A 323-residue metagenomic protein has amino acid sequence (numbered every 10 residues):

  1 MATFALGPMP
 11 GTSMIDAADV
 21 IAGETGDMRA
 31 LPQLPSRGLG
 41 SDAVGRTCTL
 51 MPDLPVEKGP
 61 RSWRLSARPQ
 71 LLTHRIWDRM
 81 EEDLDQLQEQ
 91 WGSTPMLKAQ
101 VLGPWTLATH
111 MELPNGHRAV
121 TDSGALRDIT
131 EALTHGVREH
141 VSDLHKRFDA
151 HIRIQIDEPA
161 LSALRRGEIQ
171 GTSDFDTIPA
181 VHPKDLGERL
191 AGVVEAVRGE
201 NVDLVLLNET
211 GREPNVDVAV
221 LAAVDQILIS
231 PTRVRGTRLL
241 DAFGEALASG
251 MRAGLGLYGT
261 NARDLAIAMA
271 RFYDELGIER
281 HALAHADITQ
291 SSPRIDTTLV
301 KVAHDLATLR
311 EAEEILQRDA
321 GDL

Functional and structural regions predicted by a protein language model:
M1-L102, L107-T121, L221-D225, M251 (+3 more regions): Alpha/beta catalytic barrel-like cores
L72-Q88, R127-H140, I267-A268: Glycine-rich anion/phosphate-binding loops
L97, A150-R153, L283-A286: Residue-level recognition of the N-termini of beta-strands and the immediately preceding loop/turn
L102-P104, D157-L161, E209-E213, T232-V234 (+2 more regions): Active-site beta-loop-alpha junctions enriched in small/polar residues
E112-R127, I169-V181: A solvent-exposed, charged loop/short amphipathic helix patch at secondary-structure junctions
G136-V234: Active-site loop segments of alpha/beta catalytic cores
N215-T260: Aromatic- and acid-rich polysaccharide-binding/catalytic face of secreted or lumenal carbohydrate-active enzymes
T237-E245, A262-H281: A short, acidic, amphipathic alpha-helical segment used as a generic capping/interface helix at domain edges
